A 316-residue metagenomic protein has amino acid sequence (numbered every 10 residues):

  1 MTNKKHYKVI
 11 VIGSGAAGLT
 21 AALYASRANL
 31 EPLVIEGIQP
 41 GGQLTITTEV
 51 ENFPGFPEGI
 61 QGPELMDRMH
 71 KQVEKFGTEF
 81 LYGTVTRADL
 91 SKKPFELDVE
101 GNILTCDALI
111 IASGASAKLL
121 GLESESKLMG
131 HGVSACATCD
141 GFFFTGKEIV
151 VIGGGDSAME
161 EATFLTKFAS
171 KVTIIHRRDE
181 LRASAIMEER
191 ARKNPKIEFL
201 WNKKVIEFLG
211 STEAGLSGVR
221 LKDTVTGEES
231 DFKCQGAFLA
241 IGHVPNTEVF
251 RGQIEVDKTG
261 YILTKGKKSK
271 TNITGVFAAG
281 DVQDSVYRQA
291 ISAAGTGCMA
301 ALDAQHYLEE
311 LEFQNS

Functional and structural regions predicted by a protein language model:
M1-I12, L33, E79-K147, T226-G227 (+3 more regions): FAD-binding core/adjacent interface of flavoenzyme oxidoreductases
Y7-F76, K147, M159-A185, R192 (+3 more regions): Beta1-alpha1 glycine-rich phosphate/pyrophosphate-binding loop at the start of Rossmann-like nucleotide-binding domains
G13-G18, G114, G153-G155, G280: Conserved phosphate-binding and hydrolysis motifs of nucleotide-dependent enzymes
A22-L23, I46, G121-S124, A162-F164 (+3 more regions): Short amphipathic alpha-helical segments
V73-K92, E96-D98, I103-L104, K167-G266 (+1 more regions): A Rossmann-like FAD-binding core segment of flavoenzymes
L119-L120, M159-E160, R182, E229 (+2 more regions): Glycine/Thr-rich phosphate-binding loops of Rossmann-like dinucleotide-binding domains
G121, S126-F143, I241-Y287, T296-M299 (+1 more regions): FAD-site-proximal beta/loop scaffold in flavoenzymes
